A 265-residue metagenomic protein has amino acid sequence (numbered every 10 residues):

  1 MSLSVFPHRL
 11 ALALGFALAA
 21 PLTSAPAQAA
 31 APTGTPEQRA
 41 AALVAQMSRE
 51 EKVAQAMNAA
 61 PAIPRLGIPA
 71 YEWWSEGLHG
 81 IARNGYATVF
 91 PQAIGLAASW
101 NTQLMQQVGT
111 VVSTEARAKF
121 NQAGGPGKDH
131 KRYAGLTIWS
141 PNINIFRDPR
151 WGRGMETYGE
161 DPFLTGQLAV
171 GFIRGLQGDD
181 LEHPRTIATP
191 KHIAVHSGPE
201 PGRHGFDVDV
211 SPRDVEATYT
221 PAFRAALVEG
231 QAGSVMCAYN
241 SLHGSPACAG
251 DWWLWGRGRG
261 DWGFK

Functional and structural regions predicted by a protein language model:
M1-P7: N-terminal secretory signal peptides that target proteins for export/translocation
P7-H8, P190: Residue-level micro-sites within transmembrane alpha helices that shape and flank functional polar/acidic positions
R9-P21: Bacterial N-terminal signal peptides
Q28-K265: Glycoside hydrolase catalytic-domain context in secreted enzymes
